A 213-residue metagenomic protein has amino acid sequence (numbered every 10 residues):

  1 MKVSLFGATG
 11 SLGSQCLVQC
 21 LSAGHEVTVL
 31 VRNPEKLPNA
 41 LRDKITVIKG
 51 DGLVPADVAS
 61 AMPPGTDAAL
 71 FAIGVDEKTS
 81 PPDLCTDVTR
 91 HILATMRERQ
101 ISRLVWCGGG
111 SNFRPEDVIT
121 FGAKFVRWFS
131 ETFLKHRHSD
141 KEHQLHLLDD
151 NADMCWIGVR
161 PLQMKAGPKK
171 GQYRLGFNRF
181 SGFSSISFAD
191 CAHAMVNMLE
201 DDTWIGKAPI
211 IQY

Functional and structural regions predicted by a protein language model:
V3-A23: N-terminal Rossmann NAD(P)H-binding glycine-rich loop of SDR-like oxidoreductase domains
S4, E35-H91, T95-E98, E200: NAD(P)H-binding glycine-rich loop region in Rossmannoid oxidoreductase-like domains and their noncatalytic homologs
E26-T28, P34, S80, R90-H136 (+3 more regions): Conserved Rossmann-fold NAD(P)-dependent oxidoreductase catalytic core, especially the SDR/UDP-sugar
L84-V88, D140, V159, S184-V196 (+1 more regions): Substrate-positioning beta->alpha
V118, P168-Y173, M198-K207: Glycine/proline-rich active-site loop of Rossmann-fold NAD(P)-dependent oxidoreductases
L145-G167: Conserved beta-loop-beta element that borders a ligand/cofactor-binding pocket
A208-Y213: Short-chain dehydrogenase/reductase
